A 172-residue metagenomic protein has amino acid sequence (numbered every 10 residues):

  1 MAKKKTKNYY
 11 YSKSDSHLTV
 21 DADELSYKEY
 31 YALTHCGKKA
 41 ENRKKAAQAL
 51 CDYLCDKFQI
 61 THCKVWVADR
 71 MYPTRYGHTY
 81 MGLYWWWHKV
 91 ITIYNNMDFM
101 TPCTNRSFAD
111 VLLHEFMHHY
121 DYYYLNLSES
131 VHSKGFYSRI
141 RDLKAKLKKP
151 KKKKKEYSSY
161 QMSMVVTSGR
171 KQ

Functional and structural regions predicted by a protein language model:
M1-G37, K171-Q172: N-terminal low-structure segments adjacent to metalloprotease catalytic domains across cellular compartments
T34-A40, Y123-Y124: Short histidine-centered catalytic/ligand-binding loop motif
K38-W87, L147-K153: Auxiliary, metal-adjacent structural segments of Zn-dependent hydrolase domains
A40, K44, R106, E129: Flexible, glycine- and charge-enriched loops at secondary-structure boundaries
R70-R106, H119-Y123, K134-D142: Active-site scaffold of zinc-dependent metalloenzymes
S107-F116: Short alpha-helical catalytic segment bearing the HExxH-like zincin motif of zinc-dependent metalloproteases
N126-S168: Post-HExxH zinc-binding segment in Zn-dependent metallohydrolases
